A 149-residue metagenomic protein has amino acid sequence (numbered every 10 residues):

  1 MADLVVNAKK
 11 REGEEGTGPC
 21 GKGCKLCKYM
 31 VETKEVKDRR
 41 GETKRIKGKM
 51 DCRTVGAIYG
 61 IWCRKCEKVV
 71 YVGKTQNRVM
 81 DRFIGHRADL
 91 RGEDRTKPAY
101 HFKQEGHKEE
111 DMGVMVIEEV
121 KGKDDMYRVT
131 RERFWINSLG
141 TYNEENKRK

Functional and structural regions predicted by a protein language model:
M1-K149: Charged structural interfaces that engage phosphate-rich ligands and support phosphoryl-transfer chemistry
